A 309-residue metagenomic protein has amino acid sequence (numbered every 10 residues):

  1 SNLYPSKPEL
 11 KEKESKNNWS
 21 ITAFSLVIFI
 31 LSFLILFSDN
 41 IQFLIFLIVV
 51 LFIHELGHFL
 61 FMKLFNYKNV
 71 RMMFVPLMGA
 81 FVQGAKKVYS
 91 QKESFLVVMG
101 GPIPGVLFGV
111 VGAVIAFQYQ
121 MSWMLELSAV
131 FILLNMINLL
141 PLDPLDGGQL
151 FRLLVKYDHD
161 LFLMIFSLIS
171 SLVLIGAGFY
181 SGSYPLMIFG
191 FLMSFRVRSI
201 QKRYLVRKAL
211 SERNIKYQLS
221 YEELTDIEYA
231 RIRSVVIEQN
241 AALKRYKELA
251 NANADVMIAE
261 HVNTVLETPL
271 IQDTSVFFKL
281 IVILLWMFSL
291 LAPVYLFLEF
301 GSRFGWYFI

Functional and structural regions predicted by a protein language model:
S1-I309: Hydrophobic transmembrane alpha-helices and their immediate loop junctions in multi-pass integral membrane proteins
